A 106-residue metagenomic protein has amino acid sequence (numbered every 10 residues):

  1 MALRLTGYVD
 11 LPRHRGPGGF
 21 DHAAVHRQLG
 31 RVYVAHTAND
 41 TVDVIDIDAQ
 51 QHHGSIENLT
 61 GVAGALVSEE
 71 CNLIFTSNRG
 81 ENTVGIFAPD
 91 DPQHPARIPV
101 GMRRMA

Functional and structural regions predicted by a protein language model:
M1-A106: Predominantly soluble domains enriched in secretory-pathway, periplasmic, or organellar proteins
